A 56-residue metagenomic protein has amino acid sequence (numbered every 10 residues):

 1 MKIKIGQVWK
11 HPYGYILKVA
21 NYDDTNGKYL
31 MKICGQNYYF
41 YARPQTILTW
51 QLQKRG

Functional and structural regions predicted by a protein language model:
M1-I3: Mixed-charge, Lys/Arg-rich low-complexity intrinsically disordered regions
I5-P12: Tryptophan-anchored aromatic micro-motifs
P12-Y41: Basic/aromatic-rich interaction segments and small domains that mediate binding to polyanionic partners
G35-G56: Intrinsically disordered, low-complexity, charged/polar segments
